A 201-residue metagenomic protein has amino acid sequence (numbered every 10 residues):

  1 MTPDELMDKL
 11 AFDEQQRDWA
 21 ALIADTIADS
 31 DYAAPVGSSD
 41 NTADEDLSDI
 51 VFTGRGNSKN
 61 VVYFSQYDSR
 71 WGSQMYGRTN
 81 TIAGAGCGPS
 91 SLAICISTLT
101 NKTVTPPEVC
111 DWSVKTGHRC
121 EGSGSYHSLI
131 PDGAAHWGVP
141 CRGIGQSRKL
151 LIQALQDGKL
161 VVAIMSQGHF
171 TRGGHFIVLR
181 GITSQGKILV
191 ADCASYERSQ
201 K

Functional and structural regions predicted by a protein language model:
M1-R119: Active-site-adjacent structural segments surrounding the nucleophilic cysteine of cysteine proteases and isopeptidases
P3-A24, A33, I96-K201: Conserved active-site-adjacent core of cysteine acyl-enzyme catalytic domains
